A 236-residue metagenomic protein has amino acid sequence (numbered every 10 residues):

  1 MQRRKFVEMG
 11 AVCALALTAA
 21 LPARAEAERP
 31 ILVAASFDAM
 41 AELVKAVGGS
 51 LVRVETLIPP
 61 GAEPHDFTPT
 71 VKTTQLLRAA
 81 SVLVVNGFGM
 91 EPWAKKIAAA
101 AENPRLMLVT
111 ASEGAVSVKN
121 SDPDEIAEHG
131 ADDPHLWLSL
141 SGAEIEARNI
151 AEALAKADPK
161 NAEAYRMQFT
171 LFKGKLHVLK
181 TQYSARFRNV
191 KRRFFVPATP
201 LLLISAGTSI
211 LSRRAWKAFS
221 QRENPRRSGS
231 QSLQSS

Functional and structural regions predicted by a protein language model:
Q2-R3, E8-A11, A25-S236: Extracytoplasmic metal-acquisition and chelation regions
G10-T18: Bacterial N-terminal signal peptides
A20-P22: N-terminal signal peptide c-region/cleavage motif recognized by signal peptidases
